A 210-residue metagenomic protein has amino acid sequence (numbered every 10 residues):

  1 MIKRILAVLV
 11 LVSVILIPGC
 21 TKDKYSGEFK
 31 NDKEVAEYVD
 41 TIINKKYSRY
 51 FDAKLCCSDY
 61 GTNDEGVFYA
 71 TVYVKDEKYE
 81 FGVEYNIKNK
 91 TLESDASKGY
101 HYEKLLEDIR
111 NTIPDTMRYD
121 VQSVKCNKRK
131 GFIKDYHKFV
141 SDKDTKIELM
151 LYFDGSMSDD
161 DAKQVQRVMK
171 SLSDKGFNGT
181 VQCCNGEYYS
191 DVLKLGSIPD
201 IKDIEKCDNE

Functional and structural regions predicted by a protein language model:
M1-I5, L9: Positively charged n-region of N-terminal signal peptides that target proteins for export
V12-S13: Repetitive helical segments and hydrophobic/amphipathic motifs
L16-G19: C-terminal motif of bacterial Sec signal peptides marking the signal peptidase cleavage site
T21-Y25, I87-T91, K143-G155: Acidic/histidine-rich, surface-exposed loop or edge segments in extracytoplasmic proteins
D23-C56, L105-P114: Short, non-transmembrane alpha-helical segments in secretory-pathway proteins
F51-Y85: Exposed beta-strand-loop-beta-strand "reactive/processing" segments of non-cytosolic proteins
Y79-Y100: A short, surface-exposed beta-strand/turn
S97-E210: Extracytoplasmic electrostatic interaction patches
